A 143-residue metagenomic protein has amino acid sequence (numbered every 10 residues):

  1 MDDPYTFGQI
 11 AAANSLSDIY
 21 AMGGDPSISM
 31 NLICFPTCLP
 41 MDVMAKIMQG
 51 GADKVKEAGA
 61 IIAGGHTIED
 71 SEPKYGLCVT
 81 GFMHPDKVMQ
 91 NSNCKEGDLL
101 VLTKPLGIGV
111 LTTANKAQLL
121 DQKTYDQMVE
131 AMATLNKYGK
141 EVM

Functional and structural regions predicted by a protein language model:
M1-M143: Helix-biased detector of long, well-ordered alpha-helical tracts
